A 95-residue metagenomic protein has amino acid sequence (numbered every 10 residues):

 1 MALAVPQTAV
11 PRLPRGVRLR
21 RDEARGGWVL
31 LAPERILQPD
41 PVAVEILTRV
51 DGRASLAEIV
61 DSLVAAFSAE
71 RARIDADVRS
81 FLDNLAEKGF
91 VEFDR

Functional and structural regions predicted by a protein language model:
M1-V44, T48, D94-R95: Acidic, low-complexity/disordered tracts enriched in E/D and polar residues
R35-R95: Long, charge-rich, low-complexity alpha-helical segments
